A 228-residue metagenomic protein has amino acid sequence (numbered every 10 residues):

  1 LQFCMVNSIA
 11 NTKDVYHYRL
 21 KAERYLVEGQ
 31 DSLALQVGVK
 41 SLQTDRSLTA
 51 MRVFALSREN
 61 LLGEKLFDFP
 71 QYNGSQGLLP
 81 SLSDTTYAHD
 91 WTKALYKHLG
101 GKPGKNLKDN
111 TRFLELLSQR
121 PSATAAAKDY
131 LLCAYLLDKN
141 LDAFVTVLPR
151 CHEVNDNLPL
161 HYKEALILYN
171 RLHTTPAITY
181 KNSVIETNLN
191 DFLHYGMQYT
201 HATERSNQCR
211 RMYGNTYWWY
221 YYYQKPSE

Functional and structural regions predicted by a protein language model:
L1-I9, I178: Hydrophobic/aromatic interaction determinants used to assemble and anchor large protein complexes
V6-L148: Soluble catalytic regions of membrane-associated enzymes that act on cell-envelope and secretory-pathway components
A88, A94-E228: Solvent-exposed soluble domains appended to multi-pass membrane proteins
